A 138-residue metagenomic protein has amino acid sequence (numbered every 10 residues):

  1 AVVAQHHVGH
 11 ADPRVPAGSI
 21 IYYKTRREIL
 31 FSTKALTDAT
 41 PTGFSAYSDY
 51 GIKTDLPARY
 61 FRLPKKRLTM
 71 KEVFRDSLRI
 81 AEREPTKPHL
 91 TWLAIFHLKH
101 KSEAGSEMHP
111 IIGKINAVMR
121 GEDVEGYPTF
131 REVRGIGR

Functional and structural regions predicted by a protein language model:
A1-V2: Basic, Lys/Arg-rich alpha-helical nucleic-acid-recognition elements, primarily the DNA-binding modules of transcription
V8-K71: Short gly/ser-rich loop at a beta-strand->alpha-helix junction or flexible surface loop bordering the NTP-binding
D55-R138: Hydrophobic alpha-helical interaction segments
